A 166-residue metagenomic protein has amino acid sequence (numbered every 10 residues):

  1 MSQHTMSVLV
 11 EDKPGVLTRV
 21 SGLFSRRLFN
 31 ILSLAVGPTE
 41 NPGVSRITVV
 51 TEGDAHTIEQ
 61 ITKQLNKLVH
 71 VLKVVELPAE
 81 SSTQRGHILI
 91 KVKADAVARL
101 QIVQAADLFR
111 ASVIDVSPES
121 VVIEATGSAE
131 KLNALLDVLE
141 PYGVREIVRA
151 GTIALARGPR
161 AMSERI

Functional and structural regions predicted by a protein language model:
M1-R46, V50-I166: Long, contiguous binding/interaction regions
